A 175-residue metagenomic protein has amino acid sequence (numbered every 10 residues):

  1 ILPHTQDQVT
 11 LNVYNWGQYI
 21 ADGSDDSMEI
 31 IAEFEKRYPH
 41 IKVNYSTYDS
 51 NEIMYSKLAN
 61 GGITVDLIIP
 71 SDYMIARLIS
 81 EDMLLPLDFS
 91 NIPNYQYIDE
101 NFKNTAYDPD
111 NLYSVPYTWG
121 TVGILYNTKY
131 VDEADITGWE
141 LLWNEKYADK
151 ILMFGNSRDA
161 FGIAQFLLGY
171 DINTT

Functional and structural regions predicted by a protein language model:
L2-R77: Early extracytoplasmic/lumenal segment of secretory-pathway proteins
Y14-D26, T64-V65, I69-T175: Extracytoplasmic ligand-binding site segments that recognize negatively charged/polar headgroups
